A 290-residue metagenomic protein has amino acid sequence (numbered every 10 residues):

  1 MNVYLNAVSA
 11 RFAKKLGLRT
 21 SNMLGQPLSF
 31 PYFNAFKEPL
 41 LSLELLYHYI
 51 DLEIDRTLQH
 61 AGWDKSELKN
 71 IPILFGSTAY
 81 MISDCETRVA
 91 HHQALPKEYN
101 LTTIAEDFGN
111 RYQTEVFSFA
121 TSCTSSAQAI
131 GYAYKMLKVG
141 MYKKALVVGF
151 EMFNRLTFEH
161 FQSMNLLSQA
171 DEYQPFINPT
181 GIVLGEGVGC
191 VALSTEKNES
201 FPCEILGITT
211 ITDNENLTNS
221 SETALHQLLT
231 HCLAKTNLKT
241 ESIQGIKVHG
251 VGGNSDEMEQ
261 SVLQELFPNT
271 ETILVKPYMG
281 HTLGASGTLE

Functional and structural regions predicted by a protein language model:
M1-V116, K135-K138, N154, S163 (+3 more regions): Conserved "HGTGT" condensation-loop signature of ketosynthase/thiolase-family condensing enzymes that catalyze
F119: Hydrophobic residues at beta-strand termini and immediately following loops that shape nucleotide-binding pockets
S126: Short conserved active-site loop signatures built around small residues
I130, Y134: Short, conserved alpha-helix that lines the donor NDP-sugar binding/gating region of sugar-transfer enzymes
V139-K143: Short, high-confidence coil segments that cap the C-terminus of an alpha-helix and link into the following beta-strand
K144-V148: Short, well-structured beta-strand segments enriched in hydrophobic/aromatic residues within extracellular or lumenal
G149-F153: Glycine-rich anion/phosphate-binding loop at the beta-strand->alpha-helix junction
